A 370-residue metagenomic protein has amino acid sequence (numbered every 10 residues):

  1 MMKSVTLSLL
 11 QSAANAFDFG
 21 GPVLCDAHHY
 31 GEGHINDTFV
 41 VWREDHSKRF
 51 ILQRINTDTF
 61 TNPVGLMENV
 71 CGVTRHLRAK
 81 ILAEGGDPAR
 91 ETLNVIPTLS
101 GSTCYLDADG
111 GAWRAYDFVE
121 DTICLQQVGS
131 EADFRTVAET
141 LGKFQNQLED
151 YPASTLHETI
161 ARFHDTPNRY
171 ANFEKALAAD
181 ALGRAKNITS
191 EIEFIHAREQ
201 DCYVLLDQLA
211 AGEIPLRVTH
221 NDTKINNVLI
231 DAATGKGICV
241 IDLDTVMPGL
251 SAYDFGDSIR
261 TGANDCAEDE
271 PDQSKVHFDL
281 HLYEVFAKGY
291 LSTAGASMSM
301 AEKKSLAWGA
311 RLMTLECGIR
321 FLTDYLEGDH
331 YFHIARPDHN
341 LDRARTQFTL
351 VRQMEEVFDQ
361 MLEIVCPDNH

Functional and structural regions predicted by a protein language model:
M1-A27: Juxta-kinase regulatory segment immediately upstream of eukaryotic protein kinase catalytic domains
D26-K175, G249-S251, G262-A263, A267-S274 (+4 more regions): Conserved ATP-binding subdomain of kinase catalytic cores across diverse folds
H28-E32, Q53-R54, F60-V64, V119-R135 (+7 more regions): ATP-dependent phospho-/nucleotidyl transfer catalytic cores
D242: Conserved active-site aspartate in kinases
A252-G295, L312-Y331: Active-site activation/catalytic loop segments of kinase-like enzymes and analogous catalytic loops in related
K303-M313: Small/polar glycine-rich anion-binding or flexible loop at a beta-alpha turn
M354-V357: Long, compositionally biased intrinsically disordered regions
